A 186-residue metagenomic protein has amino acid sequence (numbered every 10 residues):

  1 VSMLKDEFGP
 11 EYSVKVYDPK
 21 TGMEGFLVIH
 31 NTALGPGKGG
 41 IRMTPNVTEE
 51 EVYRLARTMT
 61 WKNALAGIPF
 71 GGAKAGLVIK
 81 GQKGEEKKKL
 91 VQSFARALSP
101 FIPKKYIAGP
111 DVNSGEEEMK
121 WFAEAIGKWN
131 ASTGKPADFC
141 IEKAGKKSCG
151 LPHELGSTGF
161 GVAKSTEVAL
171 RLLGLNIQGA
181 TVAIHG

Functional and structural regions predicted by a protein language model:
V1-Y17: Short, Gly/Pro- and small/polar-rich lid/capping loops
G9-Y12, T21-M23, G37, A73: Short, basic and Ser/Thr-rich N-terminal targeting/leader segments
Y17-K20, L151: Hydrophobic N-terminal alpha-helices or hydrophobic patches in metabolic proteins across all domains of life
K20-A33, A64-F70: N-terminal glycine-rich anion-binding loops that anchor highly charged ligand groups
E24-F26, G40, A95-R96: Glycine-centered structural positions embedded in regular secondary structure
I29-W61: N-terminal cap/recognition module
N63-Q178: Glycine/serine-rich phosphate-binding loop and adjoining beta1-alpha1 elements at the start of nucleotide-handling
V182-I184: Hydrophobic Val/Ile/Leu positions in short beta-strands of Rossmann-like dinucleotide-binding domains
